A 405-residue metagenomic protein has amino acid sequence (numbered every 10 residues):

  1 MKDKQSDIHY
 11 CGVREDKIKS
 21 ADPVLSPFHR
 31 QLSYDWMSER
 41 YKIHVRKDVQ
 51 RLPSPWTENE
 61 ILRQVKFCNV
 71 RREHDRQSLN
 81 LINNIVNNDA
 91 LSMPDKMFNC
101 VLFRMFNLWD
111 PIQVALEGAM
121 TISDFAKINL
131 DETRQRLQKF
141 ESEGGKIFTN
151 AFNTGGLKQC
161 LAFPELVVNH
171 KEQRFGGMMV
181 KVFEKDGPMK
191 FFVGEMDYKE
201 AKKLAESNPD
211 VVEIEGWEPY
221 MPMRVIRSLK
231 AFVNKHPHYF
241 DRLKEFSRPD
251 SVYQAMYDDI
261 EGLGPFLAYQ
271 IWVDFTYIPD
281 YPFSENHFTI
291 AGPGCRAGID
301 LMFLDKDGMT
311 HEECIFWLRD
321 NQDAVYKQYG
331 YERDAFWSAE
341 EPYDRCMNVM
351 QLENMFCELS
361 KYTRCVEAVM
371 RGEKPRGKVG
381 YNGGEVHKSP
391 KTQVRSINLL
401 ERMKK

Functional and structural regions predicted by a protein language model:
M1-E215, R402-K405: Structure-specific DNA junction-binding interface
N83-L91, F246, M256-G262, E285-T289: Short, charged/polar micro-motifs that form catalytic or ligand-binding hotspots
C100-L108, I260, F275, I299-F303: Generic structural signal for hydrophobic core residues of well-folded globular domains
F103, F232, A255, G298 (+2 more regions): Residues that form generic nucleotide/phosphate-binding pockets
V193-E261: Helix-hairpin-helix/helix-loop-helix acidic hairpins
F266-R376: Accessory, usually C-terminal, subdomains that scaffold auxiliary metal cofactors
K361-K405: Long, His/Glu/Asp-enriched segments that create or flank divalent metal/ion-associated functional microenvironments
